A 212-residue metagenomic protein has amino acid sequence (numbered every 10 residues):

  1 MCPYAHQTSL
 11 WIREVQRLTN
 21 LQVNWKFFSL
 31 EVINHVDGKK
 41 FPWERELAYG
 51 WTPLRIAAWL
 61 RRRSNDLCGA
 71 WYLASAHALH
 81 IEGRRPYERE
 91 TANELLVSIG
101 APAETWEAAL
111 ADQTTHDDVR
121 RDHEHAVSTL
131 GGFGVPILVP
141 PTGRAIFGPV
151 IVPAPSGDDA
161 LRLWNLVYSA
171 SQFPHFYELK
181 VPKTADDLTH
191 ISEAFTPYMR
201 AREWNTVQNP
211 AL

Functional and structural regions predicted by a protein language model:
Y4-Q7, D118: Short, glycine/acidic-rich beta->alpha junctions
H6-A92, L166-A170, E178-P182, D187-H190: Structural alpha/beta surface segment adjacent to cysteine/selenocysteine redox centers across thiol/disulfide enzymes
W11-V15, R89-L212: C-terminal cap of thioredoxin/glutaredoxin-like
